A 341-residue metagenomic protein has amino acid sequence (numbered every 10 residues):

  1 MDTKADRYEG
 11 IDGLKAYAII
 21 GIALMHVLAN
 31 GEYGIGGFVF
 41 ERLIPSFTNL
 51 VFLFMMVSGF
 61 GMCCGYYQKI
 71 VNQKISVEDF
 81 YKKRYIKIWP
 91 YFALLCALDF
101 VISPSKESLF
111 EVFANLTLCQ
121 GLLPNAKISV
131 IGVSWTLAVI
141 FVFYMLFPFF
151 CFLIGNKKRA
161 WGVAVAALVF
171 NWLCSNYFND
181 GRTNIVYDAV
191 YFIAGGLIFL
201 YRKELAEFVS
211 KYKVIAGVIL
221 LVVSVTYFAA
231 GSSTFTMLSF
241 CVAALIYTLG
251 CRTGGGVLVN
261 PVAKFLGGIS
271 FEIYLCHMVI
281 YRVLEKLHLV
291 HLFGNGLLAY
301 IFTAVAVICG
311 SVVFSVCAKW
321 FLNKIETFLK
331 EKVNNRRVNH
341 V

Functional and structural regions predicted by a protein language model:
M1-L173, I269, H291-V341: Membrane-cytosol interface segments of multi-pass membrane proteins, especially ER/Golgi lipid-handling enzymes
F54, V71-N72, P124-N125, L173-D180 (+2 more regions): Juxtamembrane membrane-interface segments at transmembrane alpha-helix termini
S58-G61, M145, I193-L200, A244-L249: Specific aromatic-rich, kink-prone transmembrane helix
V101, F192, L221-K324: Alpha-helical transmembrane segments of multi-pass integral membrane proteins
S105-E107, A126-I131, C174-T183, V225-F235: Membrane-interface helix caps and helix-loop-helix hairpins in membrane proteins
F110-E111, K158-V163, G181-D188, G231-F240: Short, aromatic-rich membrane-interface segments at the entry and exit of alpha-helical transmembrane domains
S129-T136, N184, E207-V209, G255-F265: A cytosolic-side transmembrane-helix exit/cap motif
V165, K211-S224: Signature aromatic-anchored transmembrane alpha helix within multi-pass, membrane-resident enzymes that catalyze glycan
